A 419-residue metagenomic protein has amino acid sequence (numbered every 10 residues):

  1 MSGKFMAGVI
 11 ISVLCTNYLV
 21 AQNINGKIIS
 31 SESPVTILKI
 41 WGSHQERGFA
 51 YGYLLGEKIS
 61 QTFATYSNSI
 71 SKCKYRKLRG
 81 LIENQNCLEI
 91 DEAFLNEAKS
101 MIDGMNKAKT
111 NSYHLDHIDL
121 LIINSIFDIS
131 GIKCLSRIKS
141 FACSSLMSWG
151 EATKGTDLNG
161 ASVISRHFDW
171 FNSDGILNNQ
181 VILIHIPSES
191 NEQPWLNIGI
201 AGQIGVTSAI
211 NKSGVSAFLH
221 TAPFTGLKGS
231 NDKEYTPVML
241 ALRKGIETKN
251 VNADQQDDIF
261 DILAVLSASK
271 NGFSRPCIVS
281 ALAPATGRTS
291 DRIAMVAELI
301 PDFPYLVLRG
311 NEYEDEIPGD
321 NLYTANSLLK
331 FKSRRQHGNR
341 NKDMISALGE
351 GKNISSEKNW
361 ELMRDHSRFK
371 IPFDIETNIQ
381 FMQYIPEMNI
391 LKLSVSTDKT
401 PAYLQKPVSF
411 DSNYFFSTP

Functional and structural regions predicted by a protein language model:
M1-A7: Bacterial N-terminal signal peptides that target proteins for export
G8-N17: Bacterial N-terminal signal peptides
C15, G205-K212, V279, Y323: Intrinsically disordered/low-complexity terminal segments and short unstructured peptides
N17, H167, N211, H220 (+3 more regions): Asparagine-centered polar/low-complexity signal
A21-D157, L240-P419: C-terminus-biased signal that marks the final domain/tail of proteins
D128-L240: Internal mixed beta-strand/loop scaffold within catalytic domains of large alpha/beta enzymes
